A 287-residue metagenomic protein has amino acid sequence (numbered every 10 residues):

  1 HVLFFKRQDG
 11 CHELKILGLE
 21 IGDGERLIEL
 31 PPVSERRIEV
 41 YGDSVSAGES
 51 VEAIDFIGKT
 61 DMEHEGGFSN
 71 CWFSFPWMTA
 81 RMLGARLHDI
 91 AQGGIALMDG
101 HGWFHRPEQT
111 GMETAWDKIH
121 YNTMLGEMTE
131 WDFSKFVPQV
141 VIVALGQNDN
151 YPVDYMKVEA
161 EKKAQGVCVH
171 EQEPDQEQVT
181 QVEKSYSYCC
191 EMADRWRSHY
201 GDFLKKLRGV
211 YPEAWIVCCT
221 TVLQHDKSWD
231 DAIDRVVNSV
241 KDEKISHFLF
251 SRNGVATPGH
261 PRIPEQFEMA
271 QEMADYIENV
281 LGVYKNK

Functional and structural regions predicted by a protein language model:
H1-C71, M82, Y284-K287: N-terminal secretory targeting modules
L3-L14, V51, D61-C189, W215 (+3 more regions): Conserved SGNH/GDSL esterase-like catalytic core that processes O-acyl groups on lipids and polysaccharides
I28-P31, E127-F136, K205-Y211, V283-N286: Surface-exposed acidic, glycine-flexible loop patches that form ligand/cofactor-binding and adhesion interfaces
Y41-S44, I90-G94, A144-N148, C219-L223 (+2 more regions): Active-site-proximal beta-strand/loop segments in catalytic clefts of secreted hydrolases
S46, A80, G84, G146 (+4 more regions): Sec-exported extracytoplasmic/periplasmic mature domains
W196, Y200, Q266: Aromatic/hydrophobic pocket-lining residues that form the small-molecule binding cavity in soluble enzyme cores
Y200-L204, I233-D234: Generic structural signal for well-ordered alpha-helices, preferentially at hydrophobic/aromatic core positions
W215-K287: Extracellular serine-dependent O-acyl
